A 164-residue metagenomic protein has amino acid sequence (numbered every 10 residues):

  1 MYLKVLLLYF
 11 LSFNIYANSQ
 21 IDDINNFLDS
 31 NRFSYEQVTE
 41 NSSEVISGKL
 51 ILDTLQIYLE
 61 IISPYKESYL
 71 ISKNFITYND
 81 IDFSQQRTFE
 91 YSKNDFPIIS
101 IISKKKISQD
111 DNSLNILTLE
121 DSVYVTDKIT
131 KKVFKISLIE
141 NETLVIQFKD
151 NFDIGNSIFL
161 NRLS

Functional and structural regions predicted by a protein language model:
K4-N14: Sec-dependent N-terminal signal peptides
I15-S19: Boundary at the C-terminal end of the N-terminal hydrophobic targeting segment
D23-S43: A short, Trp-centered hydrophobic/proline-enriched beta-strand micro-motif
D29-S34, D53-Y58, E120-V123, V133: Short, hydrophobic/aromatic-rich segments at coil-to-beta transitions
Y35, I57-I61, I76-D80, V125 (+2 more regions): Short hydrophobic/aromatic-rich beta-strand segments that constitute the beta-sheet cores of beta-sandwich/beta-barrel
K49-I98, D153: An acidic-aromatic
D82-S122: Flexible, surface-exposed loop/linker segments and immediately adjacent secondary-structure boundaries
K106-S164: Gly/Pro-enriched, hydrophobic low-complexity segments that function as extracytoplasmic propeptides/linkers
